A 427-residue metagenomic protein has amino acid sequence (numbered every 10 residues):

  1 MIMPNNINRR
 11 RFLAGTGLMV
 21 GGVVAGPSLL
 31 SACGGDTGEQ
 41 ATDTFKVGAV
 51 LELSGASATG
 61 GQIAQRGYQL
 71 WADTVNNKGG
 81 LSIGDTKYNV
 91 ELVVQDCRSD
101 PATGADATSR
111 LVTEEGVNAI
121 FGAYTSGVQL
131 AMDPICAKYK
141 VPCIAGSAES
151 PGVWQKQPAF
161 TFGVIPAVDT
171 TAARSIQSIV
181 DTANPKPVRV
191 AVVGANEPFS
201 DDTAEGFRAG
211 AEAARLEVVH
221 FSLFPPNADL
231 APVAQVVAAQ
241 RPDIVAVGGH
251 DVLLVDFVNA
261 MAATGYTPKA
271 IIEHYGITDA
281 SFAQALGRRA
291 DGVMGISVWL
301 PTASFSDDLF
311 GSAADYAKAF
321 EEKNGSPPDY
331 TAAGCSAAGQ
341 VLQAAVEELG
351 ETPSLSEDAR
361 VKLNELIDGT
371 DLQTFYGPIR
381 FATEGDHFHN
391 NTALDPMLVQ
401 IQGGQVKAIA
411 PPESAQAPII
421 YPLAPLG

Functional and structural regions predicted by a protein language model:
M1-R11, L18-S28: N-terminal secretory signal peptides
S31-A32: C-terminal motif of bacterial Sec signal peptides marking the signal peptidase cleavage site
G35-Q40, T59-I63, L81-Q155, V164 (+2 more regions): Beta-alpha junction/loop-to-helix N-cap segments that form part of ligand/metal-binding clefts
F45-W71, Q95-A102, Y124-T125, V193-D202 (+2 more regions): Extracytoplasmic "Venus flytrap"
D106, P151-G152, A159-T264, F305-G311: Extracellular/periplasmic Venus flytrap/periplasmic-binding protein
L111-Y124, I144-G146, V190-G194, R241-D251 (+3 more regions): Periplasmic-binding protein-like
M261-S336, E348-L349, P353, P412-L426: Extracellular/periplasmic periplasmic-binding protein-like sensory domains
E322-A332, Q343-A408: Segments of small-molecule ligand-sensing domains
